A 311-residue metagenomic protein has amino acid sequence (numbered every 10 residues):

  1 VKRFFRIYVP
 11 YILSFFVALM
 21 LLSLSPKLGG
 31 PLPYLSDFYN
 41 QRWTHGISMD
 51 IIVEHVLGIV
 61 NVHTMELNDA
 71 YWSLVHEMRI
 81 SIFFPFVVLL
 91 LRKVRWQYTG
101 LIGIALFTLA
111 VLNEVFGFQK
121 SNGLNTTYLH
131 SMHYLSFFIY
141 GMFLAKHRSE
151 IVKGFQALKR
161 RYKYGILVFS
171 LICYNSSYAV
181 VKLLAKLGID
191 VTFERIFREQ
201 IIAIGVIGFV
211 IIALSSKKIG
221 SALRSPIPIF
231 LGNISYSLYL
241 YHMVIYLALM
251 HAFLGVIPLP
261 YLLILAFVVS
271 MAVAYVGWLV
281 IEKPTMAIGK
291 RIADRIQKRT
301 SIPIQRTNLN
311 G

Functional and structural regions predicted by a protein language model:
V1-R3, I151-F155, K290: Membrane-helix interface linkers and caps
V1-S14, F84, V88: Alpha-helical transmembrane segments of multi-pass membrane proteins
I7-M78, L109-A110, G117, I201-A213: Membrane-interface helix-loop-helix regions
M20, G103-G117, V168-V181: Aromatic-anchored segments of alpha-helical transmembrane domains
H63-Y71, F116-Y128, I189-F193: Membrane-interface helix caps and helix-loop-helix hairpins in membrane proteins
M78-F107, A145-Y164, P258: Solvent-exposed interhelical
Y134, F138, G165-P284: Alpha-helical transmembrane segments of multi-pass integral membrane proteins
S225, P284-G311: Membrane-proximal cytoplasmic C-terminal regulatory module of class A 7TM GPCRs
